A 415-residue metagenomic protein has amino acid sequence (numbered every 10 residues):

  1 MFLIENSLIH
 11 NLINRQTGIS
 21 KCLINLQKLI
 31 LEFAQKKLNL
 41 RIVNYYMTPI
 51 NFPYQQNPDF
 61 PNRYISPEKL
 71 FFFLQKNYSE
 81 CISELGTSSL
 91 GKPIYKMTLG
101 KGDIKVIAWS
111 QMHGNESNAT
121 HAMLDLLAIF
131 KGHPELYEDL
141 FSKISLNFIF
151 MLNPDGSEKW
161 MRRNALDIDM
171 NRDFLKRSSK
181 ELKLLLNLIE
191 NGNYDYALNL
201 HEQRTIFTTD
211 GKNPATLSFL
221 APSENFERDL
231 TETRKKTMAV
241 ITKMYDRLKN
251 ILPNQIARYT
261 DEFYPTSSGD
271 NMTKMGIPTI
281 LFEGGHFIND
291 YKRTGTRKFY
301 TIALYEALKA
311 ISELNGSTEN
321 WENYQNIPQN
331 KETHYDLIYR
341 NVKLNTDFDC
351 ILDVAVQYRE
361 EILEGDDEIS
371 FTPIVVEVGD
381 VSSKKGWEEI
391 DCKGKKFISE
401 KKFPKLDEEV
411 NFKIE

Functional and structural regions predicted by a protein language model:
F2, F33, Y45-Y46: Aromatic (phenylalanine/tyrosine) cluster motif
L3, S7, L12, L23-L26 (+2 more regions): Short hydrophobic targeting helices and cationic amphipathic motifs that mediate membrane/organellar targeting
R15-Q16, Q35: Short Gly/Ser/Thr- and charged-rich N-terminal loops/segments that act as flexible capping/hinge elements
R41-Y64, G192, L220-E415: C-terminal accessory segments enriched in acidic
N44-I94: Short glycine- and acidic-rich boundary segments immediately preceding or forming the N-terminal edge of structured
I82, K96, F148, A197 (+1 more regions): Conserved beta-strand scaffold positions in the cores of enzyme catalytic domains, especially in NTP/NDP-utilizing
K96-D103: Short beta-strand-to-loop junctions in surface cap/lid or active-site-entrance loops
D103-I107, M112, S117-N254: Active-site/substrate-binding loop(s) of hydrolase catalytic cores
